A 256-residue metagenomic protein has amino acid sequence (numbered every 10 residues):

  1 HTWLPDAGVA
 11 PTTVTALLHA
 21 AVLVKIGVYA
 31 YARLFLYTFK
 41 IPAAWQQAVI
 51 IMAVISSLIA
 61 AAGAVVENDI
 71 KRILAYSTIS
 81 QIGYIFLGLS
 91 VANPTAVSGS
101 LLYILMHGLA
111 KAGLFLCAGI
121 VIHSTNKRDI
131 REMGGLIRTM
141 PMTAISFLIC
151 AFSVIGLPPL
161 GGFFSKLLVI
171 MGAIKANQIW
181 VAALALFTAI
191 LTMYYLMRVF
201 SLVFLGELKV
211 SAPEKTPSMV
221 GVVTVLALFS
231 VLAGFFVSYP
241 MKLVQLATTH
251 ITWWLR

Functional and structural regions predicted by a protein language model:
H1-L202, E207: Hydrophobic transmembrane alpha-helices and their helix-loop junctions in integral membrane proteins
M140-T143, M193-R256: Cytoplasmic/organellar membrane-interface segments at the starts of transmembrane helices in multi-pass inner-membrane
